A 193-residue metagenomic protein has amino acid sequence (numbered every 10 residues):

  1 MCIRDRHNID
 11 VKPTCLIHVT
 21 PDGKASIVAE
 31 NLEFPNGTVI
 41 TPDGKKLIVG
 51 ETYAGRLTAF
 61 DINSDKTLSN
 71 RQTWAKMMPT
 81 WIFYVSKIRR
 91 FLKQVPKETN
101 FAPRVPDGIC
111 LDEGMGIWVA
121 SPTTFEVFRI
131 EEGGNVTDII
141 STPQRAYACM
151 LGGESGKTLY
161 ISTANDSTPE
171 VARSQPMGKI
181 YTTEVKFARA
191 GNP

Functional and structural regions predicted by a protein language model:
R4, D10-L16, A25-K46, M77-G116 (+2 more regions): Beta-rich, blade/repeat-based domains predominating in secreted/periplasmic proteins but also intracellular
R4-R6, T52, I62, P122 (+3 more regions): Short loop/turn segments immediately following the C-termini of beta-strands
R6-P13, T52-G55, P122-T123, E170-P176: Short, solvent-exposed loop/turn segments at conserved positions within beta-propeller repeat blades
T14-I17, R56-T58, E126-F128, P176-Y181: A short loop-to-beta-strand structural motif that recurs across blades of beta-propeller domains
V19-P21, T124-S141, Y147, L151-G153 (+1 more regions): Flexible "stalk/tail and boundary" regions
S26-E30, L68-M78, D138-S141, N192-P193: Beta-propeller fold detector
F60-T67, V185-A190: Short loop/turn segments immediately following beta-strands, especially the blade-tip and inter-blade linker loops
L151-P193: Blade-level signature of beta-propeller repeat domains, shared across WD40, Kelch, NHL, RCC1 and BNR/Asp-box propellers
